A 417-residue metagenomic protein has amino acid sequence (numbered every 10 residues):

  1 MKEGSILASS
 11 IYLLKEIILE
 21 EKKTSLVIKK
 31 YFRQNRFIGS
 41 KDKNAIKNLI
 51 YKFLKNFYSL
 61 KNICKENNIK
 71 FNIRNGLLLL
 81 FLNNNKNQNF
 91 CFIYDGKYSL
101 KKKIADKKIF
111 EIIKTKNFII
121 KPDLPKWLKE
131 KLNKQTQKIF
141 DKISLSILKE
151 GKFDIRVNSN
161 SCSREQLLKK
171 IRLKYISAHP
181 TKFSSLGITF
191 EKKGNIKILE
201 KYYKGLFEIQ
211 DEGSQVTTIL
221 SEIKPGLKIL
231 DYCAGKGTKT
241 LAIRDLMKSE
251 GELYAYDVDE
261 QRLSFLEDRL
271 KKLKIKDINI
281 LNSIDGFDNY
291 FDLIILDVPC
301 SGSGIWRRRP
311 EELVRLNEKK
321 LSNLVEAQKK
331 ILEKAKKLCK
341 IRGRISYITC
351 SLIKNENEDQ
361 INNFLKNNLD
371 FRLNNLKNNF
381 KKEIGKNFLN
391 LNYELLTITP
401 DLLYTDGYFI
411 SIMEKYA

Functional and structural regions predicted by a protein language model:
M1-A417: S-adenosylmethionine
